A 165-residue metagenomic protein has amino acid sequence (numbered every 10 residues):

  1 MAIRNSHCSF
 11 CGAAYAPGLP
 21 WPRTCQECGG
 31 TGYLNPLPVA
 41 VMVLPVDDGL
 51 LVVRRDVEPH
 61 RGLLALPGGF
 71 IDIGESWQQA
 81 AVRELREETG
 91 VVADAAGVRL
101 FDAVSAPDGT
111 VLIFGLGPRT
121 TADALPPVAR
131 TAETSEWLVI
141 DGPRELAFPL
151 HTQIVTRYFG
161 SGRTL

Functional and structural regions predicted by a protein language model:
M1-V41: Acidic, metal-coordinating catalytic segment for phosphate/diphosphate chemistry, firing primarily on the Nudix
W21, D48-G49, G109: Beta-strand-connecting loop/turn residues
R23, M42-L44, D102-A106: Short acidic-hydrophobic surface loop/beta-edge motif
E27, R55, G68, G117 (+1 more regions): Active-site donor-binding loop signature of nucleotide-sugar glycosyltransferases
A40, P67, I113-G115: Structural detector for hydrophobic anchor residues on beta-strands
P45-E87: Conserved Nudix-box catalytic region and its N-terminal flanking loop in Nudix hydrolases and closely related
I71-S161: Unchanged
